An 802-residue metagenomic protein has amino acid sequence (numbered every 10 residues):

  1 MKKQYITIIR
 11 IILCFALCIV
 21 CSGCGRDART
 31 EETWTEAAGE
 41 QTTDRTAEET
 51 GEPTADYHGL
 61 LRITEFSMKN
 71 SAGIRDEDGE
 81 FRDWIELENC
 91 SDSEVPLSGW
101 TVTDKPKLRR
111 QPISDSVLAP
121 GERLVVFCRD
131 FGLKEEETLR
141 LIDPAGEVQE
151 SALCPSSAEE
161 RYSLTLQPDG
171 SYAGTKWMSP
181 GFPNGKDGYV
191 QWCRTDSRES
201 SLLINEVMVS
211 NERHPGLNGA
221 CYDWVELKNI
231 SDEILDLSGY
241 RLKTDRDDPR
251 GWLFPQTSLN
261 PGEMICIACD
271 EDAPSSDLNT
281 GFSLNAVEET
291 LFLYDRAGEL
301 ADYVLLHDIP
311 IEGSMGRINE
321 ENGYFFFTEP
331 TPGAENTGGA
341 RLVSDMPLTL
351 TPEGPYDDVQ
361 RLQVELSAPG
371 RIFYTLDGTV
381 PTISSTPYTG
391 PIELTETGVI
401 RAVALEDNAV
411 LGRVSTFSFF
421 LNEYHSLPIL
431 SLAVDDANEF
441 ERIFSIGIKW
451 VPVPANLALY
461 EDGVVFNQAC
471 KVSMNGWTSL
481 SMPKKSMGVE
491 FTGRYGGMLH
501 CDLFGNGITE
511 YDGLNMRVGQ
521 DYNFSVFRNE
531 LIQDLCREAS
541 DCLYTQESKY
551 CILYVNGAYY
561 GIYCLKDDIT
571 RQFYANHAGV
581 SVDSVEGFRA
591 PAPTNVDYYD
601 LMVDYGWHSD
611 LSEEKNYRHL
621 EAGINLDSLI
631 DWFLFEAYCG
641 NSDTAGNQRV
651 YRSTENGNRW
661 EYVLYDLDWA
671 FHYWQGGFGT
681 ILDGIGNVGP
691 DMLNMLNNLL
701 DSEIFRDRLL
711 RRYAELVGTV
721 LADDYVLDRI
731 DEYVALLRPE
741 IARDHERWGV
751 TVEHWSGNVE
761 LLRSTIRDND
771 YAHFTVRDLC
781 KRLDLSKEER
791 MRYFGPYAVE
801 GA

Functional and structural regions predicted by a protein language model:
T7-D27: Sec-dependent N-terminal signal peptides of Gram-positive bacterial secreted proteins and lipoproteins
C24-E40, D44-F325: Activation on beta-sandwich/Ig-like modules and their edge loops
R62, V117, Y172, W177 (+9 more regions): Short, compositionally stereotyped local motifs that mark structural "simplifiers"
E65, V125-V126, N205-E206, I265-I267 (+10 more regions): Structural recognition of the beta-strand scaffold that forms the well-ordered cores of secreted hydrolase catalytic
N218, S238, D277-N279, Y303-V304 (+11 more regions): Short, solvent-exposed loop/turn and secondary-structure capping segments
Y222, I230, L237, N438-G488 (+6 more regions): Conserved, compact domain cores that house catalytic/ligand-binding motifs in diverse enzymes and effector modules
S314, P332-A340, N438-G447, A455-L457 (+8 more regions): Middle-to-C-terminal accessory/interaction subdomains
S486-N523, E538-Y544, Y550-S642: Internal "kinase-insert"/substrate-recognition segments embedded within catalytic cores of ATP-dependent enzymes
